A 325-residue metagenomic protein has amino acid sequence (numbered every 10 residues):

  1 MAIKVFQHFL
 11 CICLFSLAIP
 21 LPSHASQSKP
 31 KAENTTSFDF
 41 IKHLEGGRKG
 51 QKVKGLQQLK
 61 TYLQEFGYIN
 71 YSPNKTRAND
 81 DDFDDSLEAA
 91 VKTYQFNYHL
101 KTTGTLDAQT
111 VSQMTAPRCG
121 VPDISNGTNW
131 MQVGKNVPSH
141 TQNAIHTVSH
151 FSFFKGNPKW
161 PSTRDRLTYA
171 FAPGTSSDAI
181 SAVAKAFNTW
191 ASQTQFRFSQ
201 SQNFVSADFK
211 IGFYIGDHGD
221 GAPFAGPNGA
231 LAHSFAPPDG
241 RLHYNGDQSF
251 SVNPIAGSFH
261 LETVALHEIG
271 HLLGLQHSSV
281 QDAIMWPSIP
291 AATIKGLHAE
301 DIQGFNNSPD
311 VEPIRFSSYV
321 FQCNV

Functional and structural regions predicted by a protein language model:
A2-V325: Zinc-dependent metalloendopeptidases
